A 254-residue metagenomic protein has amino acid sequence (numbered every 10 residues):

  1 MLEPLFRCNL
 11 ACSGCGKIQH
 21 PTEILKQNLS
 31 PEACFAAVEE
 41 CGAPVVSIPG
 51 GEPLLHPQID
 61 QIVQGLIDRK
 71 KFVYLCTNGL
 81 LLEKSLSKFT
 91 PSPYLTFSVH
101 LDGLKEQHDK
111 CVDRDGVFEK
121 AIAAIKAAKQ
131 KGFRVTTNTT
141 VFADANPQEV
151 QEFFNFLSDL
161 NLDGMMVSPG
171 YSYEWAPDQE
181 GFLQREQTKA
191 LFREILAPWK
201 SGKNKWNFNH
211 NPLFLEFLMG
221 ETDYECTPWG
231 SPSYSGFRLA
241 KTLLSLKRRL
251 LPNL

Functional and structural regions predicted by a protein language model:
M1-K88, S92-P93: Conserved alpha-helical substructure of the radical SAM core
E3, S233-Y234: Short, surface-exposed charged micro-motifs
L10, E106, P232, K241 (+1 more regions): Glycine-centered loop/turn positions within well-structured domains that cap or flank conserved ligand/cofactor-binding
L29, R69, S98-D102, K110 (+3 more regions): Radical SAM enzyme [4Fe-4S]-AdoMet core and its adjacent flexible, acidic and glycine-rich loops/tails across
G79-L80, L101-K105, L250: Short, acidic/turn-prone active-site loops that include or flank metal/cofactor- and phosphate-binding residues
S85, L244-K247: Short linear motifs in exposed loops
S85, Q107-C111: Short, charged, surface-exposed secondary-structure boundary motifs
D223, L246-L254: Membrane-interface junctions of multi-pass transporters
